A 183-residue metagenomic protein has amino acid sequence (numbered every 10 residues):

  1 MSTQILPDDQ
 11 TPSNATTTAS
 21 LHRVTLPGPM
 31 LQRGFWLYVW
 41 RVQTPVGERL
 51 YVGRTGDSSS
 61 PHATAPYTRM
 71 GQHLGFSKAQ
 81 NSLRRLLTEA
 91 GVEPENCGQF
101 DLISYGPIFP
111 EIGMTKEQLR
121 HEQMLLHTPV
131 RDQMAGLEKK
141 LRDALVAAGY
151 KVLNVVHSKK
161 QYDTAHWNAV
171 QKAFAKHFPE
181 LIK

Functional and structural regions predicted by a protein language model:
M1-L50, T55-K183: Boundary/linker segments flanking structured domains
